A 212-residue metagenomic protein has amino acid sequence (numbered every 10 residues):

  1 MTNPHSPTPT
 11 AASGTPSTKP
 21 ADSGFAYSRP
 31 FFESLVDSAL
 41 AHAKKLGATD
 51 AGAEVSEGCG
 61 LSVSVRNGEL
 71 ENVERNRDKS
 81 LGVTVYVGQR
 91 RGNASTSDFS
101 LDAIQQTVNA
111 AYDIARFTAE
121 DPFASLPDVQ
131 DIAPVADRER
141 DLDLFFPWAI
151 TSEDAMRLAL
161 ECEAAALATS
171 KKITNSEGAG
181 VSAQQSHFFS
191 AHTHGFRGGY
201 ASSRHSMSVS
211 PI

Functional and structural regions predicted by a protein language model:
M1-I212: Active-site bordering "gate/hinge" segments that shape substrate access to catalytic or cofactor-binding pockets
